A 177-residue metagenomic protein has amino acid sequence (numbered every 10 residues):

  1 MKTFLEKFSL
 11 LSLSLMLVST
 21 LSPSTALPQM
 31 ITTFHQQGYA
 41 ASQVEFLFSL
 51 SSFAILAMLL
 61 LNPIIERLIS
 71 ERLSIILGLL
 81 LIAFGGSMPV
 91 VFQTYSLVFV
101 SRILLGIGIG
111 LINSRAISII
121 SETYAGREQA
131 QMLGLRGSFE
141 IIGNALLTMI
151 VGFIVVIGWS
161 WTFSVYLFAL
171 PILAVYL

Functional and structural regions predicted by a protein language model:
L5-Q37, N62: Extracytoplasmic
L21, S51-L60, N144-A145: Residue-level signature of mid-helix packing/kink "hotspots" within the transmembrane helices of 12-pass Major
L27-L56: Extracellular/periplasmic helix-loop-helix junction of adjacent transmembrane segments in MFS-like secondary
M30-I31, H35, I65-E66, I150-G158: Interfacial helix-cap and linker-helix signal at transmembrane-aqueous boundaries of multi-pass secondary transporters
I55, L81-G86, L105, A169-L173: MFS 12-TM fold signature
A57-Y95: Conserved MFS/SLC helix-loop-helix module at the cytosolic interface between two early adjacent transmembrane helices
Y95, S101-F139: Cytoplasmic helix-loop-helix junction between adjacent transmembrane helices in 12-TM secondary transporters
L97, R127, L135-L177: Helix-loop-helix hairpin linking two adjacent transmembrane segments in secondary transporters
